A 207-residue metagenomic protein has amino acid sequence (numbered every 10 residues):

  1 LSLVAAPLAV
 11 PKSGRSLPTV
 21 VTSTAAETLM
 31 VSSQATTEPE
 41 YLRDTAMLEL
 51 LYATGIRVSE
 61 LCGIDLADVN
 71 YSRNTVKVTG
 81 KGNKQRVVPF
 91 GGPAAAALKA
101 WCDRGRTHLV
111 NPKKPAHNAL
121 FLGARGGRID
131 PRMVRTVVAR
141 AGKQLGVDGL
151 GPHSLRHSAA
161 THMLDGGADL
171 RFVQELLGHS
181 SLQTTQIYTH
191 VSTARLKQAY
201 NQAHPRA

Functional and structural regions predicted by a protein language model:
L1-A207: Conserved catalytic core of the tyrosine transesterase superfamily
